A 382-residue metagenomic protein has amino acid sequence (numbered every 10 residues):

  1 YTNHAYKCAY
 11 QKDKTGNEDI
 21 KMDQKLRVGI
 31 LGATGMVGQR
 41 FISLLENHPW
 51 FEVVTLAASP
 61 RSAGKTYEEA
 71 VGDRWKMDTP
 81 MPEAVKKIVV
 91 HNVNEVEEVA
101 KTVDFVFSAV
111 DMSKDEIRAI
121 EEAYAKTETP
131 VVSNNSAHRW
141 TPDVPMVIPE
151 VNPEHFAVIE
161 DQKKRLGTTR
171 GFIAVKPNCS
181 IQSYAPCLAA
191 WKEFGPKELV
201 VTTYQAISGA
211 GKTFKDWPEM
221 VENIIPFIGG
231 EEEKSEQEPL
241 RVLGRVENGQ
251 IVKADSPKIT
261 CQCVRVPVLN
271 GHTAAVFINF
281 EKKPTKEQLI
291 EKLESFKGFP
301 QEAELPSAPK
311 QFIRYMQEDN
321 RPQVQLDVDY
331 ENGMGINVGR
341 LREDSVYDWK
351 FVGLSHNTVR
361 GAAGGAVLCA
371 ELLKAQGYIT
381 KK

Functional and structural regions predicted by a protein language model:
N3-Y6, Y10, G16-F227, K258 (+4 more regions): N-terminal Rossmann-like NAD(P) cofactor-binding subdomain of oxidoreductases, focused on the glycine-rich
S208-K382: Charged docking surfaces used in two-component/phosphorelay signaling
